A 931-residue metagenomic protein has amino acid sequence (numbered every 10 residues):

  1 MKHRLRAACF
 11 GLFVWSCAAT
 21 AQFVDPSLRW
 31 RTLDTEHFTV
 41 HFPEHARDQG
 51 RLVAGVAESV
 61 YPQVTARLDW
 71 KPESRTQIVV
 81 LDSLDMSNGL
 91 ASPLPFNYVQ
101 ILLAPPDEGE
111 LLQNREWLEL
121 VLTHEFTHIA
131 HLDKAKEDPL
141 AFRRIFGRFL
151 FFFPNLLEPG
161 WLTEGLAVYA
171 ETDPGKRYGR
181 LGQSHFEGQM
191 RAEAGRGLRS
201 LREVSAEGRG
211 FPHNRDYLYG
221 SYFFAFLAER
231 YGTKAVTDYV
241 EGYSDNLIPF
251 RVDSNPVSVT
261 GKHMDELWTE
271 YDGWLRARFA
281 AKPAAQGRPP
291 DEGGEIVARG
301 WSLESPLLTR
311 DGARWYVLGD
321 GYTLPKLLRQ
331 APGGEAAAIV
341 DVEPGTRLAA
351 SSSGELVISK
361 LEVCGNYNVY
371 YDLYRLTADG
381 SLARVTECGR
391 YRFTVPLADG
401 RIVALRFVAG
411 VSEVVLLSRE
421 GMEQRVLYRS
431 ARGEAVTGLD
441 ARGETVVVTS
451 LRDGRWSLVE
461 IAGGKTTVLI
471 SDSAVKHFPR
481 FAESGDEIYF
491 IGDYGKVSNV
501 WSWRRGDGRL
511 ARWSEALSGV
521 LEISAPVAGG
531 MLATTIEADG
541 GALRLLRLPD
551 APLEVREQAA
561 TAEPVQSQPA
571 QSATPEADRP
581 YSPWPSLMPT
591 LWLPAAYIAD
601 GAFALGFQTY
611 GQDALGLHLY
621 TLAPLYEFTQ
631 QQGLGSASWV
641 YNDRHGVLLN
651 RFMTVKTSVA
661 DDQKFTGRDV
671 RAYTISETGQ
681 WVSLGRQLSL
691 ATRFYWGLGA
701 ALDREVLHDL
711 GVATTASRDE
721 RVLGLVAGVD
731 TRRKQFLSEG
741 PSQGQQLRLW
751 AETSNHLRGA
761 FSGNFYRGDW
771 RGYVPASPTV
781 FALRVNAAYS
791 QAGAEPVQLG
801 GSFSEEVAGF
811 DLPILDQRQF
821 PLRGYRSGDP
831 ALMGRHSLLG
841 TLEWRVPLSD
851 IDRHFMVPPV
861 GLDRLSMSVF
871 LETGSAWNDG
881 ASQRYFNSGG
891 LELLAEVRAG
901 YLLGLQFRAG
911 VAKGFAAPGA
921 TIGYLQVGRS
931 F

Functional and structural regions predicted by a protein language model:
A21-F153, P159, A206: Juxtacatalytic substrate-recognition/specificity segment
Q22-T32, F211-N214, Y239-S353, V357: Beta/coil-rich, acidic/histidine-enriched accessory regions frequently appended to metallopeptidases
F23-P26, F96-N97, Q113-V121, I129 (+3 more regions): Acidic/His/Gly-enriched intrinsically disordered linker/tail segments that often contain short helix/coil "MoRF-like"
R180, G300-L303, L318-L327, V340-G345 (+9 more regions): A flexible loop/linker signature enriched in serine peptidases of the S9 family
V236, C388, P583-G601, L605-F628 (+8 more regions): Transmembrane beta-strand segments that form the barrel wall of outer-membrane beta-barrel proteins
A284, S305, G541-A542, R547-F652 (+5 more regions): Outer-membrane beta-barrel initiation region
E292-A298, E335-V340, S381-T386, E423-R429 (+2 more regions): A short beta-strand motif characteristic of beta-propeller blades
N650-T657, Q663-R671, Q680-V682, A713-M867 (+4 more regions): C-terminal outer-membrane beta-barrel translocator/porin domains of Gram-negative envelope proteins and their
